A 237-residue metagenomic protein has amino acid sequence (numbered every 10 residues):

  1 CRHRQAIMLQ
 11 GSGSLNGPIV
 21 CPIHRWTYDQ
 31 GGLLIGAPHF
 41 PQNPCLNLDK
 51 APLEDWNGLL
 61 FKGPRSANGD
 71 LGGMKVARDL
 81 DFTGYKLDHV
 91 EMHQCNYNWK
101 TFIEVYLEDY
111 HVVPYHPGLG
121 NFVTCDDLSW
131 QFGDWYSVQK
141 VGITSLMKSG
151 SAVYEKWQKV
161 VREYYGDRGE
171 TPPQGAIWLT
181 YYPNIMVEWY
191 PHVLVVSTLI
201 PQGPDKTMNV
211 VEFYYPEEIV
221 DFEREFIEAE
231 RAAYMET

Functional and structural regions predicted by a protein language model:
R2-R65, G72: Rieske [2Fe-2S] iron-sulfur-binding domain
P52-E54, L59-F61, S66-T237: C-terminal catalytic domain of Rieske-type non-heme iron oxygenases
